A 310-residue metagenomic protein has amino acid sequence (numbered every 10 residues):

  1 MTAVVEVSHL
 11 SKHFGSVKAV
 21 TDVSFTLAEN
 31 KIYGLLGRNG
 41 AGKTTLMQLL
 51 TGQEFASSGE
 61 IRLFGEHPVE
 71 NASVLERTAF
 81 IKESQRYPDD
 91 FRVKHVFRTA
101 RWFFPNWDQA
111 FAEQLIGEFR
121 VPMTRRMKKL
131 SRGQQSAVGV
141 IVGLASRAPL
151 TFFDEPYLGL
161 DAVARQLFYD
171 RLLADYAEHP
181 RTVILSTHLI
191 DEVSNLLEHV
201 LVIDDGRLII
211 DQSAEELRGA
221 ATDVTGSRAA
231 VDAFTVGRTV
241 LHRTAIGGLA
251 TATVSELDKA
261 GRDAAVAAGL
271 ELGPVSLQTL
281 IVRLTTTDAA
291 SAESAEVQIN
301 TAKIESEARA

Functional and structural regions predicted by a protein language model:
G37-G42: Walker A (P-loop) phosphate-binding loop of ABC-type ATPase nucleotide-binding domains
T51: Helix-to-loop junction immediately C-terminal to a conserved catalytic motif
S58-S73: Conserved ABC transporter NBD signature motif
K82-V138: ABC-family P-loop ATPase nucleotide-binding domains
T151-E155, L160: Catalytic Walker B motif of ABC-type/P-loop ATPase nucleotide-binding domains
Y169-L257: ABC transporter nucleotide-binding domain
H242, G248-A310: C-terminal coupling/interaction segments
